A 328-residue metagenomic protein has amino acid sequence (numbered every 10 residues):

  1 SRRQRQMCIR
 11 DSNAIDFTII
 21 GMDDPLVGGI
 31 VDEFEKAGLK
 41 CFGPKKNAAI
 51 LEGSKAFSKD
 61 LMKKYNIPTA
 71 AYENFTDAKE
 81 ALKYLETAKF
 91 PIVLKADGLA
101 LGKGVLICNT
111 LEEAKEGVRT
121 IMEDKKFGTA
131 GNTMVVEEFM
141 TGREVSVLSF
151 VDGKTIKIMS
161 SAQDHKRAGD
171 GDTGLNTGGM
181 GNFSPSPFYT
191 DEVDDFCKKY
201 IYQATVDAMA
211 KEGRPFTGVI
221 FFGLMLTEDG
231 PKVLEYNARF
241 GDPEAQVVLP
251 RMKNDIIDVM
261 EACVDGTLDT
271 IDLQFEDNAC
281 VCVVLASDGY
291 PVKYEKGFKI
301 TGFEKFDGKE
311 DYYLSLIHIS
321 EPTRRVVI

Functional and structural regions predicted by a protein language model:
S1-I9, I317-I328: Single conserved hydrophobic/aromatic residue that forms the stacking wall/gate of nucleotide- or nucleobase-binding
Q6, K45-I50, T120, Q163-D164: Short, acidic/turn-prone active-site loops that include or flank metal/cofactor- and phosphate-binding residues
R10, A14-I15: Proline-aspartate-enriched helix->loop->beta-strand connector
D16-S54, N66-T76: A short, GP-enriched loop/loop-strand-helix hinge that lies immediately N-terminal to, or at the N-terminal rim
V27-G28, A81, E144-V145: Short, well-ordered alpha-helical microsegments
I50-N109: Hydrophobic alpha-helical hairpins/lids featuring a short glycine-rich hinge
C108-Q246: Internal nucleotide-binding/catalytic subdomain
K198-I220, N237-K309: Active-site "cap" helix and flanking loop/linker of ATP-utilizing ligase/carboxylase catalytic domains
